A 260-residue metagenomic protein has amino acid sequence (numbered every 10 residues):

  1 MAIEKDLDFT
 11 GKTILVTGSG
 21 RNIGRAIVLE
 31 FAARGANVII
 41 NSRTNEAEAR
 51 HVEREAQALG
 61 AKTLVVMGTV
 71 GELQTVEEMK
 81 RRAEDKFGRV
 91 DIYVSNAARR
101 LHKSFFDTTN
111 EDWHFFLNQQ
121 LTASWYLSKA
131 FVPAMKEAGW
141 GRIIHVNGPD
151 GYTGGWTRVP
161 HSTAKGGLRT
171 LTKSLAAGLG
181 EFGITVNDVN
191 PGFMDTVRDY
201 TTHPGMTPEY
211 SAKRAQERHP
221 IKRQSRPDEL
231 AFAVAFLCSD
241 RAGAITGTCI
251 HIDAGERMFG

Functional and structural regions predicted by a protein language model:
A2-D6, T153, E217, A235 (+1 more regions): Short C-terminal tail/terminal secondary-structure segment of NAD(P)H-dependent dehydrogenase/reductase domains
K5, E181, D188, G192-H219 (+1 more regions): A glycine/serine/threonine-rich, flexible loop-to-helix segment that serves as the NAD(P) cofactor-binding "lid"
T13, G20-N22: Conserved glycine-rich cofactor-binding loop
S104-F105, D112-L117, S211, A215: Substrate-binding pocket helix/loop in short-chain dehydrogenase/reductase
P133, A177-G178, G243: Alpha-helical segment proximal to the catalytic Tyr-Lys
I144-G167, T172-E181, F193-M194: Catalytic loop of short-chain dehydrogenase/reductase
G180, T185, I245-G247: Short, small/polar-rich loop/turn modules that mediate ligand/substrate recognition or access, typified
